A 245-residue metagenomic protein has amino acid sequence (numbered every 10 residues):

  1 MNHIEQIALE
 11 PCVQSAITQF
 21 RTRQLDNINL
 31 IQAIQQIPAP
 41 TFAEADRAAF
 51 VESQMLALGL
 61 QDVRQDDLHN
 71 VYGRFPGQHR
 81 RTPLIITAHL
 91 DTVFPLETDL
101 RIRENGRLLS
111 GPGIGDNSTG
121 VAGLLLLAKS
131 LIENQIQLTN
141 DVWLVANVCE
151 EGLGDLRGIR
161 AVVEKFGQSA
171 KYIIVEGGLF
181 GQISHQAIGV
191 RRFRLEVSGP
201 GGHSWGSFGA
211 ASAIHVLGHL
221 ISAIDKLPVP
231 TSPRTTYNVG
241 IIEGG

Functional and structural regions predicted by a protein language model:
N2-S110: Acidic/His- and Gly-rich active-site-bordering loop/insert found across diverse amide/peptide-bond hydrolases
I4, S207-E243: Acidic-enriched catalytic cores of C-N bond-cleaving enzymes acting on peptides and small amides
C12, T18, T22-L25, Q36 (+7 more regions): Generic secondary-structure signature for well-ordered alpha-helical cores
I28, Q32, A49-E52, A122-K129 (+2 more regions): Predominant activation on well-ordered alpha-helical scaffold segments within soluble catalytic domains
F42-A45, L109-A122, F208-I214: Short, conserved micro-motifs enriched in small and acidic residues
L84-I86, I173, P200: Residue-level marker for buried hydrophobic side chains located in beta-strands that build the well-ordered beta-sheet
L108, G113-I188, P230, T236 (+1 more regions): Acidic/histidine-rich catalytic neighborhood of metal-dependent amide-processing enzymes
